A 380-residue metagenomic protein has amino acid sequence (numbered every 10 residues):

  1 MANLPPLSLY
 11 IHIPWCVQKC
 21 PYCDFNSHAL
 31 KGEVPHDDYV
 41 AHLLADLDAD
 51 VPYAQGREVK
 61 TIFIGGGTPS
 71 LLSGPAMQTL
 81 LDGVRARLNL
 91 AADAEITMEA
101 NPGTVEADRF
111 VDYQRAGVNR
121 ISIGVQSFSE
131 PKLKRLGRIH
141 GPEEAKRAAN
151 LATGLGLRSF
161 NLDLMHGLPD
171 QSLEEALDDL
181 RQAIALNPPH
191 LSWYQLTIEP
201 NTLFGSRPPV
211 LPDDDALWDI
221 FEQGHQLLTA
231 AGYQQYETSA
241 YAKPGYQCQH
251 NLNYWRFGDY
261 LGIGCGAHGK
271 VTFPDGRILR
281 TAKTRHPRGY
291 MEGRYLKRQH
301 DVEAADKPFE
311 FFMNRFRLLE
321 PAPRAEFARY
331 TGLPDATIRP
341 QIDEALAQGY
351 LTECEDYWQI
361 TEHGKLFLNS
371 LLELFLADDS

Functional and structural regions predicted by a protein language model:
M1-P5, D379-S380: Short, Lys/Arg-enriched, disordered terminal segments
L4-S8, F25-Y53, R57-L333: C-terminal scaffold of the Radical SAM
L9-I13: Short active-site neighborhood of thiol/selenol oxidoreductases, capturing the structured segment around
P14-S27: Local cysteine-cluster metal-coordination motifs and their immediate loop/turn environment, predominantly Fe-S cluster
G332-E344: Short amphipathic alpha-helical interaction segments
A347-D356: A short, conserved structural fragment
Y357-T361: Minor-groove-contacting beta-hairpin "wing" of winged helix-turn-helix DNA-binding domains
K365-S380: Short, amphipathic alpha-helical interaction segments positioned at domain boundaries
